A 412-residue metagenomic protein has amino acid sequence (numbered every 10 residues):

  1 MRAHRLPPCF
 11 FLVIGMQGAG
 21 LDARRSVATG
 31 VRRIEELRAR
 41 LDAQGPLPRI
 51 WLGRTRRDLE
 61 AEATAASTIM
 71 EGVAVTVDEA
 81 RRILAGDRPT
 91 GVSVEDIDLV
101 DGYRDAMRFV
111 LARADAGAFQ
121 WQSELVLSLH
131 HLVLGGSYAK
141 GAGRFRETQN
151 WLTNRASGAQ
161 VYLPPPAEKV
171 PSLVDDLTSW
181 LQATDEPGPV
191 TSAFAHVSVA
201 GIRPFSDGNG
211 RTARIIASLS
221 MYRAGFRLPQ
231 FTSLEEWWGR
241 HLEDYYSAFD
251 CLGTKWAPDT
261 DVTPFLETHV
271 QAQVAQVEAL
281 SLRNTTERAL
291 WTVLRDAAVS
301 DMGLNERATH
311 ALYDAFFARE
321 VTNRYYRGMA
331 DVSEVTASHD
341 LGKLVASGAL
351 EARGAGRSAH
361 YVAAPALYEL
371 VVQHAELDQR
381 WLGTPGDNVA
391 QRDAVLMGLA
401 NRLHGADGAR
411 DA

Functional and structural regions predicted by a protein language model:
M1-A412: FIC/Doc superfamily catalytic core
